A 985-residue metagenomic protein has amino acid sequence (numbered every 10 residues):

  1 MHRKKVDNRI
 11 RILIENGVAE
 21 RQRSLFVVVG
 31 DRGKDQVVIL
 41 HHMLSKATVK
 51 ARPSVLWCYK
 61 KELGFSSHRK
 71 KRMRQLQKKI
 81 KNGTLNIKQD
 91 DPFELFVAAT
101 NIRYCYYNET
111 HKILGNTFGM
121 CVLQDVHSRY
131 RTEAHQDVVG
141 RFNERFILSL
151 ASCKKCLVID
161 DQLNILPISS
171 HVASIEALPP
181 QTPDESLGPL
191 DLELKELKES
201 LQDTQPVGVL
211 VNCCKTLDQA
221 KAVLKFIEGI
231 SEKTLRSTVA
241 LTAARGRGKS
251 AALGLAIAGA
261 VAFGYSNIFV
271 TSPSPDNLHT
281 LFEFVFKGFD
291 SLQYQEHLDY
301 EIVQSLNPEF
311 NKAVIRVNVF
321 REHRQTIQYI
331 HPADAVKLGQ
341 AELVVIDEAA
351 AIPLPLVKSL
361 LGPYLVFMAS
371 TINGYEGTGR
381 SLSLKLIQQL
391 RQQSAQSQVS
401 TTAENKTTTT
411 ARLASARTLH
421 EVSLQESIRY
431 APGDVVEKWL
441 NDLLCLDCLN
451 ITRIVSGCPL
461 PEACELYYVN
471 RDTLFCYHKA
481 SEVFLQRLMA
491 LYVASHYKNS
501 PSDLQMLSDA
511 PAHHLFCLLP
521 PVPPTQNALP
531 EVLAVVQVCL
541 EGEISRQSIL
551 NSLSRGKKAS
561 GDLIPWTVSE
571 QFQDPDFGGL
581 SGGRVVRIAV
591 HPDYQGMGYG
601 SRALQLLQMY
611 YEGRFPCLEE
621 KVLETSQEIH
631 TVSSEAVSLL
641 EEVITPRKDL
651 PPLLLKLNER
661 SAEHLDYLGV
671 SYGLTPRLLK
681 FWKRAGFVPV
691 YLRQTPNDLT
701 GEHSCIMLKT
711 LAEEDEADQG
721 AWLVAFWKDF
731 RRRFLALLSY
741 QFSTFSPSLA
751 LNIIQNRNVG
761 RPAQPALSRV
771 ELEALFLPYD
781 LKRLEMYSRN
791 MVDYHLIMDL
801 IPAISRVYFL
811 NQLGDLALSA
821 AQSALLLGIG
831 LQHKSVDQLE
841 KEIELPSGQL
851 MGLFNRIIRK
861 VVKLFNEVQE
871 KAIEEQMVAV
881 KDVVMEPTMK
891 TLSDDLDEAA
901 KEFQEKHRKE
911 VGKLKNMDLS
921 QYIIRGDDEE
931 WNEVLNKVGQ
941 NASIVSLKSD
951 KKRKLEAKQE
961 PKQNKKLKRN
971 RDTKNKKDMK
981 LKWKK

Functional and structural regions predicted by a protein language model:
H2-H68, T234-L235, V239-L255: Glycine-rich P-loop/Walker A and Walker A-like loops and their local beta1-loop-alpha1 context in P-loop NTPases
H2-I14, P189-E199, L210-S237, A252 (+1 more regions): N-terminal pre-P-loop "Q-motif" helix
A51-R52, A260-S274, E659: Conserved SF1/SF2 helicase motif Ia
W57, Y106-Y107, L123-S128, E133 (+5 more regions): Structural recognition of the conserved hydrophobic beta-strand(s) that form the central parallel beta-sheet of P-loop
K60, G64-E109, P273, T280-L338: Inter-Walker segment of RecA-like/P-loop motor cores
T132, D137-P189, P206-C214, L386-R453: Conserved coupling/interface region of RecA-like P-loop/ASCE motor cores
L253, R587-E612: Conserved acetyl-CoA-binding loop-helix of GNAT-fold acetyltransferases
I302-Q325, I330-A335, L343, P355 (+10 more regions): Terminal substrate-recognition subdomain of acyl/acetyltransferases
